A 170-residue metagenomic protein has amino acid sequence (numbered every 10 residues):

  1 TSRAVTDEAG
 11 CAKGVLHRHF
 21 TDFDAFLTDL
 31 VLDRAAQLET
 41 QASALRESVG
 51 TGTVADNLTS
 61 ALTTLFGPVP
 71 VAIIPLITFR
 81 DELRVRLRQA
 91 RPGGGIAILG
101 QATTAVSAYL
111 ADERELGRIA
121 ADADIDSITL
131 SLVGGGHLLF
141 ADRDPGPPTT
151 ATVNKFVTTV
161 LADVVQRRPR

Functional and structural regions predicted by a protein language model:
T1-A25, D29: Helix-turn-helix
S2, D24, T51-A55, P92 (+5 more regions): Short, structured helix-loop boundary elements
F20, T78-A90, G134: Short helix-capping/turn signature of helix-turn-helix
D29, A42-A72, I128-T129: Hydrophobic alpha-helical connector segments
L32-E39: Short, basic, alpha-helical segments at the C-terminal edge of helix-turn-helix-like DNA-binding modules
S60-G67, G100-L116, S131, G135 (+1 more regions): C-terminal peripheral helix-coil segments that are non-catalytic and often amphipathic
G67-L76, V85-L116, I125-S127: Amphipathic alpha-helical packing segments from all-alpha helical-bundle domains
